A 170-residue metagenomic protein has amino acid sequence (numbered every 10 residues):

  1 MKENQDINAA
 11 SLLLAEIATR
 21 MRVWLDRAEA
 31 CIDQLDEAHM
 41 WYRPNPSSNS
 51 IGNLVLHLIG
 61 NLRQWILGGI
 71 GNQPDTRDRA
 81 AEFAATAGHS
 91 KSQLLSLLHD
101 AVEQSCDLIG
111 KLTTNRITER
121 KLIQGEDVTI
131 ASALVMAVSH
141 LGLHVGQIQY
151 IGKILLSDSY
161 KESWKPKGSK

Functional and structural regions predicted by a protein language model:
K2-I7, A18-R22, D26-E29, E37-A81 (+1 more regions): Short, contiguous alpha-helical
A10-A18, G88-L95: Active-site rim elements
L35-A38, G110: Short, solvent-exposed, charged loop/turn and helix-capping segments that join or cap alpha-helices on peripheral
A85-L122, T129-G142: Acidic/histidine-rich alpha-helical segments that form the ligand environment of transition-metal centers
